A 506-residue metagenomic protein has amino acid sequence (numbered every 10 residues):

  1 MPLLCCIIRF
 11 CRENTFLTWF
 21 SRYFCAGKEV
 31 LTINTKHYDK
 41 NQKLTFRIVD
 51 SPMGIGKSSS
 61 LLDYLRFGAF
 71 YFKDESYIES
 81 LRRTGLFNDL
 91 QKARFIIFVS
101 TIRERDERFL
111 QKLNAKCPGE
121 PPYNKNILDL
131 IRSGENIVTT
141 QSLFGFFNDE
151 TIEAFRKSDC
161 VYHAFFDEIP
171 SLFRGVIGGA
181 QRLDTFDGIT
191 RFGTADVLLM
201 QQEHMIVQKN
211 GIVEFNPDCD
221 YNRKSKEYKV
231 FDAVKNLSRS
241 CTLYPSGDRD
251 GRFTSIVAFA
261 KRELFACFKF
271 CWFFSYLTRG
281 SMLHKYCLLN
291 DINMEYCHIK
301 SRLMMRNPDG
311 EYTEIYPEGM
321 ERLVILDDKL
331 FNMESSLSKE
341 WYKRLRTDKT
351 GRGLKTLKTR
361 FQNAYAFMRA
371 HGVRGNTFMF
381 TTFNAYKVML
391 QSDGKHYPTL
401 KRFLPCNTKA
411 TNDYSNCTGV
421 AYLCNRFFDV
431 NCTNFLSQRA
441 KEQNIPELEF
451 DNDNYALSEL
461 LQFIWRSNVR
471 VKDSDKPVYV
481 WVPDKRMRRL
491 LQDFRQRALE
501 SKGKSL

Functional and structural regions predicted by a protein language model:
M1-L506: ASCE RecA-like P-loop NTPase motor cores that couple ATP hydrolysis to mechanical translocation on nucleic acids
